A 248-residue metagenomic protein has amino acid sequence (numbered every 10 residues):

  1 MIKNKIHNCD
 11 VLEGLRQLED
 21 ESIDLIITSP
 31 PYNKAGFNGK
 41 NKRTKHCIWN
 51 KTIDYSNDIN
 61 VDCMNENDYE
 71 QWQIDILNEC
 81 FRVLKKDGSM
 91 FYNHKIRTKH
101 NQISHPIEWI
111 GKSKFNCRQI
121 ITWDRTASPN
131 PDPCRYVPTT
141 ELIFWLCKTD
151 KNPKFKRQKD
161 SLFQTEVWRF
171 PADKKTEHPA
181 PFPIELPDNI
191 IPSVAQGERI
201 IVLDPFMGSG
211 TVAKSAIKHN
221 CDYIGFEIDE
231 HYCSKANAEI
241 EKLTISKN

Functional and structural regions predicted by a protein language model:
M1, N237-N248: Short, conserved SAM-binding/catalytic segment of Class I S-adenosyl-L-methionine-dependent methyltransferases
I2-S234: Core catalytic lobe of class I
